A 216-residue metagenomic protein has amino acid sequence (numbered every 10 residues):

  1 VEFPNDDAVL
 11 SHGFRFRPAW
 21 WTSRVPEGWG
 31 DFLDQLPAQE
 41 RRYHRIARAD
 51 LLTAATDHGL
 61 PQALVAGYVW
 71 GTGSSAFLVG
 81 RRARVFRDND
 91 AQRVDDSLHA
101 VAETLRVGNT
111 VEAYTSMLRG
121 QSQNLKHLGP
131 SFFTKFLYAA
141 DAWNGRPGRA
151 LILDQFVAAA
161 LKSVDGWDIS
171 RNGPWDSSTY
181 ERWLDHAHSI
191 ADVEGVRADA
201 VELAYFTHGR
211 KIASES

Functional and structural regions predicted by a protein language model:
V1-R82: Structure-specific DNA junction-binding interface
V1-W29, T134, D141-S216: C-terminal accessory module of base-excision DNA glycosylases/AP lyases that mediates lesion recognition and DNA
Q39-I46, V111-Y114, E181-R182: Short acidic alpha-helix initiation/capping motifs at coil-to-helix transition points, especially at protein N-termini
L52-T53, R87, H188: Amphipathic alpha-helical segments within well-ordered protein domains
T56-G59, A66, G71-L125: Helix-hairpin-helix/helix-loop-helix acidic hairpins
D57-P61, A91, S177-L184: Generic detection of long, well-ordered alpha-helical segments
P61-F77, K135-A139, A159, L203-F206: Short, hydrophobic/amphipathic alpha-helical patches that form generic packing surfaces within helical domains
